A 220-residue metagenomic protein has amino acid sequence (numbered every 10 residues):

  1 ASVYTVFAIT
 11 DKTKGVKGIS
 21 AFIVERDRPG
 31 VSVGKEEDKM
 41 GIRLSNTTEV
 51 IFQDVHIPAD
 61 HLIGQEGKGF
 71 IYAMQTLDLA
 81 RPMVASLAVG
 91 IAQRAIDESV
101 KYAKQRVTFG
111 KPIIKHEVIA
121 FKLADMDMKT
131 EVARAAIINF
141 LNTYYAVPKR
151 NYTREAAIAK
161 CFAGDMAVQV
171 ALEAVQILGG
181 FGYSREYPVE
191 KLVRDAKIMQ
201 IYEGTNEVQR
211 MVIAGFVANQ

Functional and structural regions predicted by a protein language model:
A1, I9-T10, L62, V175-L178 (+1 more regions): Active-site beta-strand/loop segments that form the cofactor-binding cradle of oxidoreductase flavoproteins
A1, K17, S45-T47, R194: Short, solvent-exposed loop/turn segments at the edges of secondary structure
A1-V33: A short core secondary-structure module
V6-T10, I23-E25, I51-Q53, G64 (+1 more regions): Short beta-strand-to-turn element immediately C-terminal to the catalytic PLP-Schiff-base lysine in fold type I
D27-H56: Flexible, small-/acidic-enriched active-site or ligand-binding loops
R28-G30, G41-R43, E66-K68, V189-L192: Short, surface-exposed loop/turn microsegments at beta-strand edges and helix-strand junctions
E49-I51, G67-K68, M74-Q220: Alpha-helical interface subdomain recognition
D60-E66: Cytochrome P450 core scaffold surrounding the K-helix E-X-X-R motif and the conserved "meander" helix-loop region
